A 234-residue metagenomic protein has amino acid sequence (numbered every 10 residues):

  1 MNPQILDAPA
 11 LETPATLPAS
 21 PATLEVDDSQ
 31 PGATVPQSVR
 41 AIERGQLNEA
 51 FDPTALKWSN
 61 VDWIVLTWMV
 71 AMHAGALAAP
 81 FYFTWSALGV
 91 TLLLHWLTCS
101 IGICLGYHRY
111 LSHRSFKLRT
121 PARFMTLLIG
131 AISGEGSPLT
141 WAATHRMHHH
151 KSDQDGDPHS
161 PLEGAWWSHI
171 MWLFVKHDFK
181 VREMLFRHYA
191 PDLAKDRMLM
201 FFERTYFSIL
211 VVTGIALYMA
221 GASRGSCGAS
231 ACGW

Functional and structural regions predicted by a protein language model:
M1-W234: Non-catalytic, topology-defining segments of multipass membrane proteins
